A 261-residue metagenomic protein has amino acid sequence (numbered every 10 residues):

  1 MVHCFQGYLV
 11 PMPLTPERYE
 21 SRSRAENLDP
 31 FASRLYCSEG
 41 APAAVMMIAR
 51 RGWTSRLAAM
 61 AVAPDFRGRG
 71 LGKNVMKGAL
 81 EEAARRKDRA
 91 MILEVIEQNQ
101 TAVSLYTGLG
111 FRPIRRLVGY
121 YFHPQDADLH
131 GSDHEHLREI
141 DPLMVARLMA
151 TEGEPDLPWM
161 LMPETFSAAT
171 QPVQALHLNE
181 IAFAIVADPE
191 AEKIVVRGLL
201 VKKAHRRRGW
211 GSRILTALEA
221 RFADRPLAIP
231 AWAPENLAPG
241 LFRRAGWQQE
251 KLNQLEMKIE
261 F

Functional and structural regions predicted by a protein language model:
M1-V2, L9-P42, M47, A150-H177: Active-site rim helix/loop that mediates acceptor-substrate recognition in acyltransferases
L35, A41-A49, R56-A61, H177-L200: Conserved beta-strand in the GNAT
R50, A63-D65, R69, E97-Q98 (+1 more regions): Active-site acidic-Proline motif in GNAT/NAT acetyltransferases
A59-V62, G68-E81, S104-G108, R207-A220: Conserved acetyl-CoA-binding loop-helix of GNAT-fold acetyltransferases
A83-E94, F222-P234: Conserved GNAT acetyl-CoA-binding A-motif
E94-I96, R112-Q125, Q248-F261: Conserved catalytic-core motifs of GNAT/GCN5-like acyltransferases
L105-Y106, F111, F242-R243, W247: Conserved active-site tyrosine of GNAT-family acetyltransferases
L109-D188: Amide-forming acyltransferase catalytic core, primarily the GNAT-like/NAT-type and related acyltransferase folds
